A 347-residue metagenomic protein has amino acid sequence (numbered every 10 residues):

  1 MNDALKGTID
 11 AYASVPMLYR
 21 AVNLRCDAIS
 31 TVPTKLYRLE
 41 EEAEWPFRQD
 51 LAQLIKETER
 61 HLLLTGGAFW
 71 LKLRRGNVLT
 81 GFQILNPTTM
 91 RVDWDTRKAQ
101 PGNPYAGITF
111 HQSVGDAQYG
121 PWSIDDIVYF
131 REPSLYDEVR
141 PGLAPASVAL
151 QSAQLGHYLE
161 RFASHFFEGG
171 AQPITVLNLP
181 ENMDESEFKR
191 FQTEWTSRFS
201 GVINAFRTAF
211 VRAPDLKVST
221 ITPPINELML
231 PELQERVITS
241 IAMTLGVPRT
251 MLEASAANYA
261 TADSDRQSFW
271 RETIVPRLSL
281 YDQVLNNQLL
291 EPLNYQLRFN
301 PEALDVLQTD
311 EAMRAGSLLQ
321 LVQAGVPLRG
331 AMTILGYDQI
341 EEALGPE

Functional and structural regions predicted by a protein language model:
M1-L230, E235-R236, S240, V247 (+2 more regions): Structured, contiguous alpha/beta core segments that scaffold functional sites
Q49-A52, E57-F69, T273-D305: Divalent metal-cofactor coordination and adjacent catalytic microenvironments
R207-V211, R249-A260, V284-P292: Short acidic alpha-helical/loop segments enriched in Asp/Glu that coordinate divalent cations
A256-Y259, L297-D305, L335-G336: Small/polar glycine-rich anion-binding or flexible loop at a beta-alpha turn
L297-L319, R329: Basic, alpha-helical terminal appendages of large translation-related enzymes
